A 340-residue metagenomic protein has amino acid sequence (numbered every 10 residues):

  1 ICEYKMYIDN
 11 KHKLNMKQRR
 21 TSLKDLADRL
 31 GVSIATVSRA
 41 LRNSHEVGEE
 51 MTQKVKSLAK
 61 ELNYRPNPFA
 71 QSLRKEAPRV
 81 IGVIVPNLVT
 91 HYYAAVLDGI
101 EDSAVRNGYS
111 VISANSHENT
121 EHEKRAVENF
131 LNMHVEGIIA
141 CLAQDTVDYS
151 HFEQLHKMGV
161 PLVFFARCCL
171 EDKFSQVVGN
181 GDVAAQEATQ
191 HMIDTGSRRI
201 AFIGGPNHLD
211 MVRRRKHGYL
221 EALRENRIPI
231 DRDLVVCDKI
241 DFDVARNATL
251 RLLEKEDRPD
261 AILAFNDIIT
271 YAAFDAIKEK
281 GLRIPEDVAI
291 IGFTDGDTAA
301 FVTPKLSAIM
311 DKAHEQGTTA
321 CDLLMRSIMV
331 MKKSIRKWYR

Functional and structural regions predicted by a protein language model:
I1-Q18, S22, E76-Q190, D194 (+1 more regions): Alpha-helical recognition/docking segments in bacterial nutrient-uptake and carbohydrate-utilization systems
I1-R79: N-terminal helix-turn-helix DNA-binding module of bacterial transcription factors
R29, I34-T36, L73-V89, H191 (+1 more regions): Short beta-strand segments enriched in small/hydrophobic residues
P86-A95, S113-H122, L142-Q144, R167 (+6 more regions): Hinge/beta->alpha junction and helix N-cap segments in small-molecule ligand-binding domains
V135-L142, V163, A201-I203, E256-N266 (+1 more regions): Periplasmic-binding protein-like
R199, I230-L234, I284-I290: Short acidic capping loops at alpha-helix termini that bridge into adjacent secondary structure
A248-R340: Flexible loop/turn connectors
